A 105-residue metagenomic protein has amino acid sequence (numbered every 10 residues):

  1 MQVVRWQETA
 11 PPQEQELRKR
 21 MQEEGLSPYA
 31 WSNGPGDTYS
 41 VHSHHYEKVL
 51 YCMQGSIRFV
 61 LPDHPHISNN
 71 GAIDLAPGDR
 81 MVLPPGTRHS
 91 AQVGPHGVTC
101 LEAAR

Functional and structural regions predicted by a protein language model:
M1-S32, S40: A short, N-terminal "cap"/entry segment at the start of jelly-roll beta-barrel domains of the cupin/DSBH fold
N33, S43-D63: Short, conserved beta-strand element in jelly-roll/cupin
T38-Y39, R80-M81, P85-S90: Histidine-centered metal-chelating micro-motifs
S40, R58-V60, S90, T99: General beta-strand recognition
S43, Y51, L75-P77, P85 (+1 more regions): Conserved strand-loop elements at the edges of beta-sheets that form or border functional pockets
H64-P85: Short acidic-glycine-tyrosine-enriched beta hairpin
P85-R105: Ligand-binding loop in jelly-roll beta-barrel domains
